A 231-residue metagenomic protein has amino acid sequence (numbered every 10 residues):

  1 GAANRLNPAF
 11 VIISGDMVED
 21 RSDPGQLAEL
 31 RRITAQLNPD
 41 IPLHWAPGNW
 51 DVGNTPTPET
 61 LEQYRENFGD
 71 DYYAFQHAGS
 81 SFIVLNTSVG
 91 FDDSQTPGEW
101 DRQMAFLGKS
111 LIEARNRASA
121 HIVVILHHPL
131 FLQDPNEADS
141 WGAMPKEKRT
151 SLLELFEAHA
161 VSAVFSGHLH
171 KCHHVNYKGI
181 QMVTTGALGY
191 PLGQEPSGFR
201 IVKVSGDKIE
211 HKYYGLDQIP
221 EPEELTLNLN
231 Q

Functional and structural regions predicted by a protein language model:
G1-A28: N-terminal active-site segment of His-dependent metallophosphoesterases
G15-D16, G48-N49, H127, G167-H168: Active-site glycine-centered loops adjacent to acidic/histidine catalytic or metal-binding residues that shape
M17-V18, S88-D92, L130-L132: A short, flexible beta-alpha/helix-coil linker loop
G25-H121, G142, K146-A163, H174-K212: Extended active-site neighborhood of metal-dependent phosphoesterases/phosphodiesterases
A114-D134: Short acidic, glycine-rich surface-loop motifs adjacent to enzyme active sites
V123-L130, S162-C172: Histidine-centered catalytic micro-motifs
K203-Q231: A short C-terminal boundary segment appended to hydrolase-like catalytic domains
